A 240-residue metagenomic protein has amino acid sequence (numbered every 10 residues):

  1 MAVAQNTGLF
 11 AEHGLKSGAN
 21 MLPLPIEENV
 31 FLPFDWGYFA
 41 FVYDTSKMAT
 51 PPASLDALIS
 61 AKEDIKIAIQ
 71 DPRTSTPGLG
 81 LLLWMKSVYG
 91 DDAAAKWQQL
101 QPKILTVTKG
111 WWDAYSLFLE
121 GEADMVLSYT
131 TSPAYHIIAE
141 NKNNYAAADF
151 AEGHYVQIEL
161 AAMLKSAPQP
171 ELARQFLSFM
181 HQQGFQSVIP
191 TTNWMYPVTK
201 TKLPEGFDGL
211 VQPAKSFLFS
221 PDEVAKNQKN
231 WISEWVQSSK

Functional and structural regions predicted by a protein language model:
M1-A123: Extracytoplasmic ligand-binding site segments that recognize negatively charged/polar headgroups
M1-A4, L119, A123-N144: A ligand-binding cleft/hinge motif common to bilobed small-molecule-binding domains
P23-L24, G37, W97-Q101, V107-T108 (+1 more regions): Periplasmic-binding protein-like
A40-K47, K86, Q157-Q169, V188-T191: A bilobed periplasmic-binding-protein/Venus flytrap-type ligand-binding module shared by bacterial periplasmic
S54, K96, E159, P168-M180 (+1 more regions): Short amphipathic alpha-helical coupling segments at ligand-binding clamshell hinges and other catalytic/signaling
I65-T74, F179-L203: Periplasmic-binding protein-like
A93, P197-K240: An extracytoplasmic/periplasmic, membrane-proximal ligand-sensing/linker region
A114, S132-P133, F185: Alpha-helix capping/helix-boundary segments
